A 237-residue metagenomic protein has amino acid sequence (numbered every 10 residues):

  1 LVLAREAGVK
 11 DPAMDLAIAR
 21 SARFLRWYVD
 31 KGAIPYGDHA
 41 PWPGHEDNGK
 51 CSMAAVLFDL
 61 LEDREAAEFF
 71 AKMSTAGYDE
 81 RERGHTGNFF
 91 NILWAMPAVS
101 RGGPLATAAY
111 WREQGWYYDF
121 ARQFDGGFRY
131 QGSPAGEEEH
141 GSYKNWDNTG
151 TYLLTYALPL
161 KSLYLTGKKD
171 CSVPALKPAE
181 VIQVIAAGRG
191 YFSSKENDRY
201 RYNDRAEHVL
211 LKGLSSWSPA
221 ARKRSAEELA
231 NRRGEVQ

Functional and structural regions predicted by a protein language model:
A4-A7, Y28, L61, G102 (+4 more regions): Residue-level signature of the C-terminal ends
D11-F120: Long, repeat-rich segments with strong aromatic
L25, Y118-D119, V209-L211, Q237: Buried hydrophobic core positions in alpha-solenoid tandem helical repeats
N48, F89, W146, D204 (+2 more regions): Alpha-helix N-cap/helix-start positions at coil->helix boundaries
A54, A95, Y152, S225-A226: Conserved hydrophobic register position within alpha-solenoid helical repeats
V56-L57, R101, G190-Y202, K212 (+1 more regions): Structural detector for internal amphipathic alpha-helices that build alpha-solenoid repeat scaffolds
R64-K72, A98-V209: Terminal, non-catalytic domain-edge segments
